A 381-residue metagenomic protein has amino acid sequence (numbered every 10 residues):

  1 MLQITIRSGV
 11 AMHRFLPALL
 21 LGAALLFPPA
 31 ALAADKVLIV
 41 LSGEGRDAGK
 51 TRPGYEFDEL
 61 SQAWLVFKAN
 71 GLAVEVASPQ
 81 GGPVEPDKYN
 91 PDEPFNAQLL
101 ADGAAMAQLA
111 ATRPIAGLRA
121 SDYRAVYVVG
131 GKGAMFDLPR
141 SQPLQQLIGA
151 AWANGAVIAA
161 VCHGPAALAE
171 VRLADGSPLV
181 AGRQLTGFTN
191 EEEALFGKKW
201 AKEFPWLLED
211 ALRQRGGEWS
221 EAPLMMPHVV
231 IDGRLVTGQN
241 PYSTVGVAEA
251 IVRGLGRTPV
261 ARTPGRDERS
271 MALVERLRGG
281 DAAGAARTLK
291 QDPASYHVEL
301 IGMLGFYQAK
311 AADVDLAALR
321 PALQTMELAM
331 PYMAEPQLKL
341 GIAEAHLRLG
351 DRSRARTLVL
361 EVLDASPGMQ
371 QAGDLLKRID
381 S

Functional and structural regions predicted by a protein language model:
M1-H13: N-terminal secretory signal peptides that target proteins for export/translocation
I6-R7, P17, G350: Alpha-helical and His/Cys-centered functional microenvironments
G9-V10, A23, E361: Detector for intrinsically disordered, low-structure N-terminal pre-sequences
P17-L21, L25: Hydrophobic helical h-region of N-terminal Sec-dependent signal peptides in bacterial secretory/periplasmic proteins
P28-P29: N-terminal signal peptide c-region/cleavage motif recognized by signal peptidases
A34-A153, A167-T186, E191-E203, L207-E209 (+2 more regions): Extended, subdomain-level signal for the structured scaffold at the beginning of enzyme domains
I158-P165, A248: Short, thiol/selenol-centered motifs that function as redox-active sites or metal-ligating centers
